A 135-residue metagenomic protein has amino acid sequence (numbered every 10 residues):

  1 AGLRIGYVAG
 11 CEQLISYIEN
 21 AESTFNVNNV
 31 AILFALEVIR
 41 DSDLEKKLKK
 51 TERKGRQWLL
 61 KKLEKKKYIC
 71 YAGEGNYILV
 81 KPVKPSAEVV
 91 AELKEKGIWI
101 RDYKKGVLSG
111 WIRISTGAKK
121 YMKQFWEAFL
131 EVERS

Functional and structural regions predicted by a protein language model:
A1-E64, Y68-Y71: PLP-dependent aminotransferase class I/II
G2, E74, V107-G110: Short acidic/glycine-enriched loop/turn segments that link adjacent beta-strands
L3, V80, R101-Y103: Thr-Gly-centered strand-to-loop micro-motif
G6-A9, V89, K119-K120: Short, hinge-like loop/turn segments at secondary-structure boundaries
N29, E74-G75, K104: Short loop/turn and capping residues at structural boundaries
E52-R53, Q57, K62-K96, I112 (+1 more regions): Conserved PLP-binding catalytic core of the aspartate aminotransferase-like
E92-K96, R101, K105-S135: PLP-dependent enzyme catalytic core of the Aspartate aminotransferase-like
